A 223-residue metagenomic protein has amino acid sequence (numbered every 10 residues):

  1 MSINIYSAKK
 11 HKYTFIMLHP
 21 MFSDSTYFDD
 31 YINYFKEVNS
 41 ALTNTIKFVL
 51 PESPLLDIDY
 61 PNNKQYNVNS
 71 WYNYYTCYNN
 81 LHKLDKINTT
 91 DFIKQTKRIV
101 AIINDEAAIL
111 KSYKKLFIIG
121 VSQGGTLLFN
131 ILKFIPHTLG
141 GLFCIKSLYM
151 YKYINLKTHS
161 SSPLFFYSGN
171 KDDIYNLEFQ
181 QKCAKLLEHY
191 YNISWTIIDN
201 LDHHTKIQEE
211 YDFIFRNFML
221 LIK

Functional and structural regions predicted by a protein language model:
N4, K9, Y13-Y113: Serine-hydrolase catalytic machinery in alpha/beta-hydrolase-like enzymes
K114, H159-L164, Y191: Short, proline-enriched alpha-helix->beta-strand connector loops that line the catalytic pocket of alpha/beta-hydrolase
I119-G124, L128: Gly/Ala-rich beta-loop-alpha elbow adjacent to hydrolase catalytic centers
L127-I131, Y153: Hydrolases whose catalytic domains are alpha/beta-hydrolase-1, hotdog thioesterase, or metallo-beta-lactamase-like
H137-Y149: A conserved short beta-strand
F165-S168, D172: Short beta-strand/loop motif that positions the catalytic acidic residue of the alpha/beta-hydrolase fold
E178-K223: C-terminal catalytic histidine-bearing segment of alpha/beta-hydrolase fold enzymes
